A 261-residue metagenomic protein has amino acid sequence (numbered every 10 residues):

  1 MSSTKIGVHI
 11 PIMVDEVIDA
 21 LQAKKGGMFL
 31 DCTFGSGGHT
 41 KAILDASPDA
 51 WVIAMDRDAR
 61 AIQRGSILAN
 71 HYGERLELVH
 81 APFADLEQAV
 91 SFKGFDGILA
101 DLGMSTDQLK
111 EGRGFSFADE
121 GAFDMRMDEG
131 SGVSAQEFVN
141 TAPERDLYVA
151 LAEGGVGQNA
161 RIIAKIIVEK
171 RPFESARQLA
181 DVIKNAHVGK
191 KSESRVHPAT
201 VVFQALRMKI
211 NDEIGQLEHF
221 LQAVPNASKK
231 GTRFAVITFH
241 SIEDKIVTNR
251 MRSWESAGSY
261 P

Functional and structural regions predicted by a protein language model:
M1-P261: S-adenosyl-L-methionine-dependent methyltransferase catalytic core, i.e., the SAM/SAH-binding region
